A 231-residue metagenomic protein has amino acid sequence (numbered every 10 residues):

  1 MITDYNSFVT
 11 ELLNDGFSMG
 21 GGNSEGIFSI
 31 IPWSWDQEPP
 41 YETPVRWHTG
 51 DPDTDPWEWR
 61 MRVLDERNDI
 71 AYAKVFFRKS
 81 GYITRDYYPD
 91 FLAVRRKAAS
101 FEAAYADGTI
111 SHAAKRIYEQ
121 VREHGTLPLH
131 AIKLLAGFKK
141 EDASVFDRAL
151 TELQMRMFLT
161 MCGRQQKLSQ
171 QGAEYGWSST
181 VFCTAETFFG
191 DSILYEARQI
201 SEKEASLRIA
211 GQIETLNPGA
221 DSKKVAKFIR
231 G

Functional and structural regions predicted by a protein language model:
M1-G231: Long, low-complexity intrinsically disordered regions
